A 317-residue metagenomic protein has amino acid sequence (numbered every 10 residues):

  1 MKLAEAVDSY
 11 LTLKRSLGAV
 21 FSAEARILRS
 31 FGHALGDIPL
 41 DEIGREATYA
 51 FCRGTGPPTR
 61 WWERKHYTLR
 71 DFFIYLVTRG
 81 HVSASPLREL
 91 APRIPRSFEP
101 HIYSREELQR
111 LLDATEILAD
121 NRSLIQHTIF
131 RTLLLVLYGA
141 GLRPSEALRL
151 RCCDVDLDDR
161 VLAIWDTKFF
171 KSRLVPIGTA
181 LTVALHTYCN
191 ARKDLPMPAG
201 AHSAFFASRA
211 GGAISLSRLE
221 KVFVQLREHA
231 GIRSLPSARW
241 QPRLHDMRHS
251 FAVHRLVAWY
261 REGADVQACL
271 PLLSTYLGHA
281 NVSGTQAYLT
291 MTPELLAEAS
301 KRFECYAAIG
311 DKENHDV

Functional and structural regions predicted by a protein language model:
M1-V317: Conserved catalytic core of the tyrosine transesterase superfamily
